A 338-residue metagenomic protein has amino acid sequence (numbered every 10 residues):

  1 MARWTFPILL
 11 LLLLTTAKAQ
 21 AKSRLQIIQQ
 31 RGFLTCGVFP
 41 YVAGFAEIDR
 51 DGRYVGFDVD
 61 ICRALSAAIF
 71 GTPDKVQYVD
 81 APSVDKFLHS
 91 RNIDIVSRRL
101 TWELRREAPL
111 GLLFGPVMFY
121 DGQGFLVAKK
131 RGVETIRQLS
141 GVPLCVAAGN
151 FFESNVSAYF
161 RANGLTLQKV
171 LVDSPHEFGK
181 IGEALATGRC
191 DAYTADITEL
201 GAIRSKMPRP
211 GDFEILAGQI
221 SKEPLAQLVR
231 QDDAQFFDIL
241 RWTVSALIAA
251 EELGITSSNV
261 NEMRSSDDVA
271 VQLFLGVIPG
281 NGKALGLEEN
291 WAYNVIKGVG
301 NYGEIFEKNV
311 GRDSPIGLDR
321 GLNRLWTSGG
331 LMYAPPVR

Functional and structural regions predicted by a protein language model:
M1-F6: Bacterial N-terminal signal peptides that target proteins for export
L14-T16: N-terminal signal peptide c-region/cleavage motif recognized by signal peptidases
A21-R99, N281, L285-L287, G298 (+2 more regions): Extracytoplasmic small-molecule ligand-binding "clamshell" domains of the periplasmic binding protein/Venus flytrap
Q29-Q30, S66-D74, H89, I93 (+7 more regions): Sec-exported extracytoplasmic/periplasmic mature domains
T35-G44, Y54-I69, T101-E103, D121-E177: Bilobed "Venus flytrap"/periplasmic-binding protein-like clamshell domains and structurally analogous long
D60-R63, A67, K130-V133, R137 (+7 more regions): Extended ligand-binding regions for polar small-molecule ligands
R63, A67, G71-Q138, I197-S221 (+2 more regions): Acidic, polar ligand-binding/catalytic clefts
K75-F87, K169-E183: Short helix-initiation/N-cap motifs at beta->coil->alpha
